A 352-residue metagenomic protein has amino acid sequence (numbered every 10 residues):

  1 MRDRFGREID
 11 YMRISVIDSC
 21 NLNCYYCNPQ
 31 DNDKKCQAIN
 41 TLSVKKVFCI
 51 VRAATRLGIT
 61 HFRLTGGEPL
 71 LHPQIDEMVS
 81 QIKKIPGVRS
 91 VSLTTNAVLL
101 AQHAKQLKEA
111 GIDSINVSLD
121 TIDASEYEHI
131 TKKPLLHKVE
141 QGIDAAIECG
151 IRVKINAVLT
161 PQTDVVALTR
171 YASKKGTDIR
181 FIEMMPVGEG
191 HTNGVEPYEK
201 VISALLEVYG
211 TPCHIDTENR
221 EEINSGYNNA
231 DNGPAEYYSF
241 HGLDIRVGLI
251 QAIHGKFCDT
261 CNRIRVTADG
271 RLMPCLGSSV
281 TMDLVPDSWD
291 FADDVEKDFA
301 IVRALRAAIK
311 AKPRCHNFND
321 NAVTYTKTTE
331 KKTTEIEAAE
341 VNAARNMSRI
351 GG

Functional and structural regions predicted by a protein language model:
M1-R2, G255-G352: Radical SAM enzyme core and accessory elements
R4-V44: Canonical Radical SAM [4Fe-4S] cluster-binding loop centered on the CxxxCxxC motif and its immediate flanking residues
V16, I179, G270: Residue-level signature of catalytic and energy-coupling elements of molecular machines, predominantly ATP/GTP-dependent
L22, A124-S125, K256, M282: Glycine-centered loop/turn positions within well-structured domains that cap or flank conserved ligand/cofactor-binding
N23, C27, S125, I130 (+1 more regions): Residues that scaffold the ATP/ADP-binding catalytic core of kinase and kinase-like folds
Y26, Q30-D33, Y198, I264-T267: Secreted/processed peptides and extracellular or luminal domains of membrane proteins
T41-L64, E68-I182: Radical SAM/AdoMet-radical enzyme domain recognition
S125-E128, K133-G248, A252: Radical SAM enzyme [4Fe-4S]-AdoMet core and its adjacent flexible, acidic and glycine-rich loops/tails across
